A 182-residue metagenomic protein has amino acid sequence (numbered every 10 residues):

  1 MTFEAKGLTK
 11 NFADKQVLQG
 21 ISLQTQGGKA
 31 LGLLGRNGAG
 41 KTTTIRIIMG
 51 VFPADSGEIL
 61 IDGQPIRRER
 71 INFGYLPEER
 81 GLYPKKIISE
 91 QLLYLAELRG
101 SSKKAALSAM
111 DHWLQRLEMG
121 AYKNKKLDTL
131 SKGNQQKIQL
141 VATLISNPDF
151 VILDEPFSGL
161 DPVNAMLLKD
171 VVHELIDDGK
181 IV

Functional and structural regions predicted by a protein language model:
L34-R36: The feature captures the beta-strand-to-loop junction immediately N-terminal to the Walker
M49: Helix-to-loop junction immediately C-terminal to a conserved catalytic motif
G57-I71: Conserved ABC transporter NBD signature motif
L93, E97, A105-Y122: Conserved ABC ATPase "signature" region
K126-L130: Conserved ABC ATPase signature
V151-E155: Catalytic Walker B motif of ABC-type/P-loop ATPase nucleotide-binding domains
